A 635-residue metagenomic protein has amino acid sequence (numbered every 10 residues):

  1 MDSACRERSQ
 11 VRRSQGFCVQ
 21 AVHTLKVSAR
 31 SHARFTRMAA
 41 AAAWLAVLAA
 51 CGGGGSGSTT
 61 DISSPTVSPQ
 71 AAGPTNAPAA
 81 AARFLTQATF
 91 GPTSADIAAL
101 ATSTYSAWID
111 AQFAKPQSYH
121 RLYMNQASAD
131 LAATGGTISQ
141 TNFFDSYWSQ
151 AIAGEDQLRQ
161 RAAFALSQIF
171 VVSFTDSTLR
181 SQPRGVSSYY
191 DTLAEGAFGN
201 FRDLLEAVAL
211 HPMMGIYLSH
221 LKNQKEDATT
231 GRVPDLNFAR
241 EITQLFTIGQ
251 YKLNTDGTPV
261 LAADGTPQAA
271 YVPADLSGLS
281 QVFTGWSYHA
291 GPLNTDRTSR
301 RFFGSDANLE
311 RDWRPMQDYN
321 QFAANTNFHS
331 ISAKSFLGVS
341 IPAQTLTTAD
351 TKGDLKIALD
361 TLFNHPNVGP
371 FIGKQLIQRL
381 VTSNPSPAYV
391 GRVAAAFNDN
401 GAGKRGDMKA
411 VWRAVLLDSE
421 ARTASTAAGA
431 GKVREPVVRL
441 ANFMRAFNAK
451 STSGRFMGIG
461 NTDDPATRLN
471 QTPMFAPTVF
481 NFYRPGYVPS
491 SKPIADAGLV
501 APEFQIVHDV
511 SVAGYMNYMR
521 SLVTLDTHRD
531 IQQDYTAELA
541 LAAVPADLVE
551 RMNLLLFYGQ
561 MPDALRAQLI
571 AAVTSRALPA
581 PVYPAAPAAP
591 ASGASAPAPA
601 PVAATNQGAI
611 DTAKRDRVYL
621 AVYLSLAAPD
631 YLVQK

Functional and structural regions predicted by a protein language model:
M1-A33: N-terminal secretory signal peptides that target proteins for export/translocation
A29-C51: Gram-negative bacterial Sec-dependent N-terminal signal peptides
L45-A72: Bacterial Sec-dependent N-terminal signal peptides
A71-A79, I138-S139, A153-Q160, V233 (+4 more regions): Structural motif
T75-I97: Mature N-terminal segment immediately following signal peptide/propeptide cleavage in secreted/periplasmic
A82, T86-T89, L131-A132, F170 (+3 more regions): Flexible, low-complexity segments enriched for small/polar residues
P92-G196, L221, N294, R300-G304 (+3 more regions): N-terminal accessory alpha/beta regions
A101, F113, S128, Q140-W148 (+2 more regions): Active-site substrate-binding loop specific to GH73 endo-beta-N-acetylglucosaminidase modules in bacterial autolysins
